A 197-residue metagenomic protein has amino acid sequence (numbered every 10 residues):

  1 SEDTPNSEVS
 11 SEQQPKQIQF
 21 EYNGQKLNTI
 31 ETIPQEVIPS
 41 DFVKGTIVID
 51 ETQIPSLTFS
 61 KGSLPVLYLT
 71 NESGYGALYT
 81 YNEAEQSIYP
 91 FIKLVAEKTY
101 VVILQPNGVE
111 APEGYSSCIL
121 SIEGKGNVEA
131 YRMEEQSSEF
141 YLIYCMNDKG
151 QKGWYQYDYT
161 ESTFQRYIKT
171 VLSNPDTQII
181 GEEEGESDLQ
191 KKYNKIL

Functional and structural regions predicted by a protein language model:
S1, K195-L197: Terminal non-domain segments
S1-V66: N-terminal pre-first-transmembrane soluble regions of secretory-pathway and organelle membrane proteins
Q14, P34, N71-S73, N147-K149 (+1 more regions): Alpha-helical protein-protein interaction elements
G24, T46, E51, S63 (+4 more regions): Residue-level detection of beta-strand-connecting loop/turn positions
E31, A77-L78: Soluble regions of membrane-associated proteins that transit the secretory/organelle pathway
G62-N71, E139-N147: Short beta-strand elements that form the blades of beta-propeller/WD-repeat-like and other beta-sheet-rich scaffold
V66-T70, Y79-Y81, L197: Intrinsically disordered, low-complexity linker/propeptide segments enriched in Ser/Thr/Gly/Pro and acidic residues
L78-Y79, E85-K195: Membrane-proximal extracellular "stem/stalk" segments of glycoproteins immediately N-terminal to a transmembrane helix
